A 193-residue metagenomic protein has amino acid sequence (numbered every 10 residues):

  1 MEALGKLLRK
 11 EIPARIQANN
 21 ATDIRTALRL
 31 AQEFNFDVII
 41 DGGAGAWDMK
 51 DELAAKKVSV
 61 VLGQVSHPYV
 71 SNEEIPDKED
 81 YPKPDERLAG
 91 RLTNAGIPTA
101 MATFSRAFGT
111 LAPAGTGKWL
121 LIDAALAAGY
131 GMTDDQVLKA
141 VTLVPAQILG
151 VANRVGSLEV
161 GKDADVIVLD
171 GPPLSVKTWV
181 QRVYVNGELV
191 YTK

Functional and structural regions predicted by a protein language model:
M1, G5, I148, A152-V155 (+2 more regions): Generic secondary-structure boundary/loop-capping signal
M1-I39, A44-V60, K83-G96, D134 (+1 more regions): Histidine/acidic residue-rich metal-binding segments in metalloenzymes
P13, A54-L169: His/Asp/Glu-enriched, well-ordered alpha-helical/loop segment that forms or immediately abuts the divalent-metal
A18-N20, G42-G43, G63-V65, T103-F104 (+4 more regions): Fold-independent oxyanion-binding glycine-rich loops and adjacent beta-strand/coil segments at enzyme active sites
T22-I24, W47-K50, P68-S71, A107-K118 (+2 more regions): Flexible loop/turn segments at secondary-structure boundaries
L28, G117-L121, V180: Conserved strand-to-helix beginnings and helix N-cap segments that scaffold or border functional pockets
Q147, E159-K193: C-terminal cap of metal-dependent C-N hydrolases
